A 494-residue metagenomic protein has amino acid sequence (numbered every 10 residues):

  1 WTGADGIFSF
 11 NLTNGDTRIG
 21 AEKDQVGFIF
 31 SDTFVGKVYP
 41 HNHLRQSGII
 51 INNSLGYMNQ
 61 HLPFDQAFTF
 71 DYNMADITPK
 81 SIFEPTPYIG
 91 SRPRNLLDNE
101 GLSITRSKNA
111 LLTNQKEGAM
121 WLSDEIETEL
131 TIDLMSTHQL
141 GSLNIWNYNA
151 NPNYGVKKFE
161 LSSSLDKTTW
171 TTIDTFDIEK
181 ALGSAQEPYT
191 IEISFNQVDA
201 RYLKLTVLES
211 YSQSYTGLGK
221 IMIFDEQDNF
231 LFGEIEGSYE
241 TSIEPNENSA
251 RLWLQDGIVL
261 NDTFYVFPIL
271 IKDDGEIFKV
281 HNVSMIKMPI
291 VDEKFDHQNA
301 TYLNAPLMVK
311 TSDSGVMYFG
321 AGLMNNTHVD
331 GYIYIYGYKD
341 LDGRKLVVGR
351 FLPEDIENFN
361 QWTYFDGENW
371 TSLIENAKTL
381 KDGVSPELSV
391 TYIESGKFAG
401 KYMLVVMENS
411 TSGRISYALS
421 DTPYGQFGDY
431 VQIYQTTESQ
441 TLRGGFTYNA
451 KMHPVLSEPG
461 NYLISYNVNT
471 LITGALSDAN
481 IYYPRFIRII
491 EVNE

Functional and structural regions predicted by a protein language model:
W1-T2, L12-S91, Q227-E247, V259-D313 (+4 more regions): Beta-rich carbohydrate-recognition and catalytic domains
I7-F8, S249-I258, F319-M324, P386-S389 (+1 more regions): Beta-propeller and closely related beta-sheet repeat lectin domains
Q25, L140, V156-E160, K345 (+1 more regions): Exposed beta-strand and adjacent loop surfaces of beta-rich binding modules that mediate intermolecular recognition
S91, L111-D174, E187-F230: Aromatic, loop-rich ligand-recognition surfaces of beta-strand-rich domains
I126, D382-V384, G444-T447: Repeat-based blade/solenoid architectures
Q139-G141, A200, F398-K401, P459-G460: Loop/turn elements at helix/coil->beta-strand transitions in domains of secreted/extracellular proteins
V156-K157, R251-L252, V280, G413-I415 (+2 more regions): Short, surface-exposed coil-to-beta transition loops
T172-L182, Q432-Q435: Solvent-exposed serine/threonine-rich low-complexity stretches and specific carbohydrate-binding patches
